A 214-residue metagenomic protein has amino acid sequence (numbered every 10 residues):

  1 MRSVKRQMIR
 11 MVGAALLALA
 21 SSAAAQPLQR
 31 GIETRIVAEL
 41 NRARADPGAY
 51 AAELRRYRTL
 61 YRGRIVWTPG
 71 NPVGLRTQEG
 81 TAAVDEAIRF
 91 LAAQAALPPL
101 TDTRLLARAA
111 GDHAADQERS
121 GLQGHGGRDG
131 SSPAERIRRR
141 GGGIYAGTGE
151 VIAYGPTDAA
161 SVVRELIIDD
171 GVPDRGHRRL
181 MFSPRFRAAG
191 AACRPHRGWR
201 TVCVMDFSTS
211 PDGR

Functional and structural regions predicted by a protein language model:
R2-V12: Bacterial N-terminal signal peptides that target proteins for export
S3, V37-A38, G171: Helix-centric, low-specificity signal for extended rod-like, repetitive segments
R6, A24-A25: Intrinsically disordered, low-complexity serine/threonine-rich segments
L16-L17: Classical secretory targeting signals
A20-S22: N-terminal signal peptide c-region/cleavage motif recognized by signal peptidases
Q26-G142, R178, P184: Short, well-ordered surface patches within globular domains
T103-D212: A well-ordered secondary-structure block
